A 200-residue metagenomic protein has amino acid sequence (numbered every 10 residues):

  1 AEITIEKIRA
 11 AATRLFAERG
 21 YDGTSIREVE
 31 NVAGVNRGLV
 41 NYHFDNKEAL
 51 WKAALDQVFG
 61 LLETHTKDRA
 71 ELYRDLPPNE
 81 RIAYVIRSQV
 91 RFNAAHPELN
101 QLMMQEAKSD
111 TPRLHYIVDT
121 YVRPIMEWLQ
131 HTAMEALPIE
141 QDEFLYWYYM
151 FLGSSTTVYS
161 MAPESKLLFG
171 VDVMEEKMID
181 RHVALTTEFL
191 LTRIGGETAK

Functional and structural regions predicted by a protein language model:
K7, L15-A49, A53: Helix-turn-helix
I8-F16, Q89, L190: Short hydrophobic clusters on alpha-helical segments that form packing/core surfaces in small helical domains
K52-Y84, L129-T132: Amphipathic alpha-helical linker/stalk segments
E63-T64, T111-L137, D180-E188: Amphipathic alpha-helical packing segments from all-alpha helical-bundle domains
D68-A95, L99, I139-F151: Hydrophobic alpha-helical connector segments
N93-D119, A162-F169: Amphipathic alpha-helical segments used for helix-helix packing
V122-Y148, L168, T192-K200: Hydrophobic alpha-helical bundle segments that form small-molecule/ligand-binding pockets
Q141-E164, R181-R193: Hydrophobic alpha-helical segments that form the core of small-molecule binding pockets and/or dimer interfaces
